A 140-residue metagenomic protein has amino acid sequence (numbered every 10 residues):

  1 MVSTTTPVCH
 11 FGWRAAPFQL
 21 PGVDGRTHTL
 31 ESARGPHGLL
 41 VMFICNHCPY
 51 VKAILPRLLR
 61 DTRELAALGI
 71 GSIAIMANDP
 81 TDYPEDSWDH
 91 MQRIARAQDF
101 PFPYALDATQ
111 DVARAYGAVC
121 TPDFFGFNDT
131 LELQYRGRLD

Functional and structural regions predicted by a protein language model:
M1-D140: Chalcogenol-based redox active-site neighborhoods
